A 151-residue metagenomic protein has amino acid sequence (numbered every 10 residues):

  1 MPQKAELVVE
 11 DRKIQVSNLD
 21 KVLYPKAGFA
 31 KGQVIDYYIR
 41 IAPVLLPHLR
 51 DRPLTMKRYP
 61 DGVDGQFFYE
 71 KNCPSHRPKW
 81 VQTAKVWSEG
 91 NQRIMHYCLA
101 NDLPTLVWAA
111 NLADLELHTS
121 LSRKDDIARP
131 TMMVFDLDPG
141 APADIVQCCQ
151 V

Functional and structural regions predicted by a protein language model:
P2-T131: Active-site loop/lid in soluble adenylation, ligation, and acyl-transfer enzymes
V22-L23, P139-D144: A generic structural motif
Y37, I145-V151: Long, well-ordered alpha-helical scaffolding segments within enzyme catalytic domains, especially pronounced
